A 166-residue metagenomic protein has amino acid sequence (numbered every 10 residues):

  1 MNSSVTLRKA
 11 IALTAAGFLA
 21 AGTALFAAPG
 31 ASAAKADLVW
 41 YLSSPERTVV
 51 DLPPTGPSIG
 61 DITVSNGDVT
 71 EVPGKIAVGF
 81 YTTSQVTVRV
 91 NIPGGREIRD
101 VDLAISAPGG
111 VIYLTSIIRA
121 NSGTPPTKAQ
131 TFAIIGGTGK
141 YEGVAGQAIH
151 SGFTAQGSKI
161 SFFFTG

Functional and structural regions predicted by a protein language model:
N2-L7, A12-L13, A21-A27, A31-G166: Targeting-peptide/extracellular-domain and disordered-appendage signature
